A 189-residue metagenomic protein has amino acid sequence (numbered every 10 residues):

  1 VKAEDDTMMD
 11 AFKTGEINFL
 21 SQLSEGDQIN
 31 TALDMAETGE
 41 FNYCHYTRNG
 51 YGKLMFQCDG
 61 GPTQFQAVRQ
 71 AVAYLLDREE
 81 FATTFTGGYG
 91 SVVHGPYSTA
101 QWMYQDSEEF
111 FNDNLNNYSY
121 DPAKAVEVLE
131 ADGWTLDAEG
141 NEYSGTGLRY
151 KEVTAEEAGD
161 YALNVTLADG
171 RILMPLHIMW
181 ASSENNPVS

Functional and structural regions predicted by a protein language model:
V1-G60, A71, E79, T83-G88 (+1 more regions): Extracellular/periplasmic solute-recognition and catalytic clefts
T31-A32, P187-S189: Short, polar/charged alpha-helical segment
Q64-V188: Append "and occasionally in soluble cytosolic enzymes with long acidic Gly/Pro-rich linkers
